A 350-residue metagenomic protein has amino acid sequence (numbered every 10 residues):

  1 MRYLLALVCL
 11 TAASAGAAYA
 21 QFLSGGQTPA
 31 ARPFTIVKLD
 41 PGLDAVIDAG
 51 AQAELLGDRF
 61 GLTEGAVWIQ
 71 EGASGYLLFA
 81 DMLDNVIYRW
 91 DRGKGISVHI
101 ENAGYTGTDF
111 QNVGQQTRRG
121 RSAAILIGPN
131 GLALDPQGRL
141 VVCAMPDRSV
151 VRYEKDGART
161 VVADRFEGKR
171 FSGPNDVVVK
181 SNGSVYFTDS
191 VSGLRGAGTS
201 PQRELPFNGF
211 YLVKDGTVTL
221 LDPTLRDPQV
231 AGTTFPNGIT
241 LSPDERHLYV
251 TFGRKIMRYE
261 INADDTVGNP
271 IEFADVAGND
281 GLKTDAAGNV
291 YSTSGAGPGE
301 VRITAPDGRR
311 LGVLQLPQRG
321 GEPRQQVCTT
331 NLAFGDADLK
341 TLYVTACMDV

Functional and structural regions predicted by a protein language model:
M1-L4: Positively charged n-region of N-terminal signal peptides that target proteins for export
A6-S14: Bacterial N-terminal signal peptides
Y19-V350: Sequence-structural signature of mature extracellular/luminal beta-sheet repeat domains, prominently beta-propellers
